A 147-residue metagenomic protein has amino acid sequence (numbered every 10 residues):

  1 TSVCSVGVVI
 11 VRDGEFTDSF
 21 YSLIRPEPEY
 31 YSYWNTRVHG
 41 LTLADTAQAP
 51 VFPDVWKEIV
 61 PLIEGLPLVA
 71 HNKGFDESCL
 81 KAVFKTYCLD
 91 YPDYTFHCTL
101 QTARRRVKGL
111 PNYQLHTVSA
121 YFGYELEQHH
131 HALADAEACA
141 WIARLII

Functional and structural regions predicted by a protein language model:
T1-Y94, K108-H130: Conserved non-catalytic scaffold segment of RNase H-like nuclease domains
A49, A132, W141-R144: N-terminal low-complexity, intrinsically disordered patches enriched in charged
V55, A103, A138-C139: Short Asp/Glu-rich motifs
S78-C79, A138-W141: Amphipathic alpha-helical interaction segments
D93-A103: A short, structured active-site edge motif that brings together acidic residues
Y121, A140-I147: Acidic two-metal-ion nuclease catalytic site recognized across multiple nuclease folds, prominently DnaQ/RNase D-T
D135: Short, conserved phosphate/pyrophosphate- and ester-handling motifs at nucleotide-, phospho-/glycolipid
